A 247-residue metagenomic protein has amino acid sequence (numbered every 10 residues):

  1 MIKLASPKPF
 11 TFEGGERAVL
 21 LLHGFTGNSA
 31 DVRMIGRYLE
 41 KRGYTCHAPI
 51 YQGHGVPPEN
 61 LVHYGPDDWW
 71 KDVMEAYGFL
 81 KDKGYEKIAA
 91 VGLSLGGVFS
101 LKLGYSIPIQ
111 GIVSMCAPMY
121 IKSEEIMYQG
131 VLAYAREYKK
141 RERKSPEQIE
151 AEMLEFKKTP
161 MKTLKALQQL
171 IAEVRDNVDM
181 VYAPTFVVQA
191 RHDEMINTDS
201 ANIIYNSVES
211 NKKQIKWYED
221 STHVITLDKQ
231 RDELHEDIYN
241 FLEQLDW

Functional and structural regions predicted by a protein language model:
I35, A183, N197-N206: Short alpha-helix in the alpha/beta-hydrolase fold that links the catalytic acid
E40-P58: Conserved alpha/beta-hydrolase
P57-Y85: Catalytic nucleophile-loop/oxyanion-hole region of alpha/beta-hydrolase and closely related hydrolase-like folds
G92-G96, S100: Gly/Ala-rich beta-loop-alpha elbow adjacent to hydrolase catalytic centers
V181, V187-Q189, D193: Short beta-strand/loop motif that positions the catalytic acidic residue of the alpha/beta-hydrolase fold
H192-I196, V224: Acidic catalytic loop of the alpha/beta-hydrolase fold
N202, N206-V224: Catalytic histidine neighborhood in serine/cysteine hydrolases with alpha/beta-hydrolase-type architecture
D220-W247: Catalytic active-site module of serine/aspartate enzymes centered on a nucleophile-bearing elbow/loop
